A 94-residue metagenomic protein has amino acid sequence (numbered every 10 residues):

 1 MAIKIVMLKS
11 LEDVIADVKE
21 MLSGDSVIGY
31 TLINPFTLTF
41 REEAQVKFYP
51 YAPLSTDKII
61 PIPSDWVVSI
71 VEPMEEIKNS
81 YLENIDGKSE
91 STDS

Functional and structural regions predicted by a protein language model:
M1-S94: Conserved RNA-binding domains used in RNP assembly and mRNA/RNA metabolism
